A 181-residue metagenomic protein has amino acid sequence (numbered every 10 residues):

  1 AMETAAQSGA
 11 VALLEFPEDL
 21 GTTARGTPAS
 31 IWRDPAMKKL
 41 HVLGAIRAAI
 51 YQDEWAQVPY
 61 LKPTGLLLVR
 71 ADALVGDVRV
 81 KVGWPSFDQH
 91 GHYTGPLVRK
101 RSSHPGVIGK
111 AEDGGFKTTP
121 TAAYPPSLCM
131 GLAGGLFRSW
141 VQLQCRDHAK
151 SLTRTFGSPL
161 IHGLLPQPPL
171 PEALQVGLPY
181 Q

Functional and structural regions predicted by a protein language model:
A1-Y180: Class I S-adenosyl-L-methionine
